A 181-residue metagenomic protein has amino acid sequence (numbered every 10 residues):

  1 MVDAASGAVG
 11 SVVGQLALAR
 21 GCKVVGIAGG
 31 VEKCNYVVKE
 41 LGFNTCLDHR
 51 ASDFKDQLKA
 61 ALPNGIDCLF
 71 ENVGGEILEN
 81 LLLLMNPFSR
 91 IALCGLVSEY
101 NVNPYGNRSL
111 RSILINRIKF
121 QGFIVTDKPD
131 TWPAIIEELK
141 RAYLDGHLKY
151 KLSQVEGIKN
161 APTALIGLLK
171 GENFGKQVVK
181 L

Functional and structural regions predicted by a protein language model:
M1-L181: Terminal helix/beta-alpha structural elements that buttress the NAD(P)+-binding lobe
